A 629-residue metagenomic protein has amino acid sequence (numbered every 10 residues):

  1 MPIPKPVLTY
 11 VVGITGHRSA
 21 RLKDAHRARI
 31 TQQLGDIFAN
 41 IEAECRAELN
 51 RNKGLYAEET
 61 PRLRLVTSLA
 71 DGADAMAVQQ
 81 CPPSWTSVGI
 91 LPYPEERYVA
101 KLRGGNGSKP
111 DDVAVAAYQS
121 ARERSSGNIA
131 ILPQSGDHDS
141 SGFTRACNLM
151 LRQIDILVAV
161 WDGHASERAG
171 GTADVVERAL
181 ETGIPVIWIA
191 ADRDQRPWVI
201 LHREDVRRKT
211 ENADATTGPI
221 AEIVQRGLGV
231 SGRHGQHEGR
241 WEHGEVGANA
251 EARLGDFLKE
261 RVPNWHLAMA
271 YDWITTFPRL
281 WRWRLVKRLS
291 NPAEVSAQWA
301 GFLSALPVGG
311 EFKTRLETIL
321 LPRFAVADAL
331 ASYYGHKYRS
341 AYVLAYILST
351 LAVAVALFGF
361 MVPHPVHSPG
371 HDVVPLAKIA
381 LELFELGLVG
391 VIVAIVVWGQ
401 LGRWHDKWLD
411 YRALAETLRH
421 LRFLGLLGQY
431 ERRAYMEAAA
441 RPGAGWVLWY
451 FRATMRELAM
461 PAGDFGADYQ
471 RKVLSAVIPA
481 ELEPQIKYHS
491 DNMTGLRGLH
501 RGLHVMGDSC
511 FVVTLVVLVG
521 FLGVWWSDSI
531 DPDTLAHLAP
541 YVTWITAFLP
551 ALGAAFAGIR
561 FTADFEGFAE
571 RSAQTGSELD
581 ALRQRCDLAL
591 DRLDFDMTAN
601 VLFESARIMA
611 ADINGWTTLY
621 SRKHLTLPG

Functional and structural regions predicted by a protein language model:
M1-V230: Acidic/glycine-enriched connector segments
H234-S509, L515, V519-G629: Conserved non-transmembrane functional hotspots
